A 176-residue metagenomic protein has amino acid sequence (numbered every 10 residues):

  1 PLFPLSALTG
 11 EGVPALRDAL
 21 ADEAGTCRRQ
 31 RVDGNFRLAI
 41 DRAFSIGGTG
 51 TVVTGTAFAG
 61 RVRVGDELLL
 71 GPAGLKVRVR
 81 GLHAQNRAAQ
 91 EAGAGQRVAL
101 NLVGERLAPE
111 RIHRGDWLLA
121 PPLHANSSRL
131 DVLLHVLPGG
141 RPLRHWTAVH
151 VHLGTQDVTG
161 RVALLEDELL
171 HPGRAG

Functional and structural regions predicted by a protein language model:
P1-G140: Conserved catalytic-core segments of large NTP-driven translation/proteostasis enzymes
L119-G176: Basic, glycine-rich polyanion-binding accessory segments appended to enzymes
